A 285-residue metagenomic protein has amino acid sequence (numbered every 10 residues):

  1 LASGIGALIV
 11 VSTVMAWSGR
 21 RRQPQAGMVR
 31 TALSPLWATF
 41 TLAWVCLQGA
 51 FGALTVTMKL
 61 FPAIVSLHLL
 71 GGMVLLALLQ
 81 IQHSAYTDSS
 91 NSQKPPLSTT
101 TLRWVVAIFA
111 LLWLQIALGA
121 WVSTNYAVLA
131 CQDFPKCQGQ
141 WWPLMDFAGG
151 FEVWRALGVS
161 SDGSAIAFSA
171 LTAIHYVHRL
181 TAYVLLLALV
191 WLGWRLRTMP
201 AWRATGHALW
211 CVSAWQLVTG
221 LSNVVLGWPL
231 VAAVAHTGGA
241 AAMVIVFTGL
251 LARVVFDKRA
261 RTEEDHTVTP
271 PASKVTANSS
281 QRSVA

Functional and structural regions predicted by a protein language model:
L1-A285: Polytopic transmembrane helical bundles with strong interfacial aromatic enrichment
